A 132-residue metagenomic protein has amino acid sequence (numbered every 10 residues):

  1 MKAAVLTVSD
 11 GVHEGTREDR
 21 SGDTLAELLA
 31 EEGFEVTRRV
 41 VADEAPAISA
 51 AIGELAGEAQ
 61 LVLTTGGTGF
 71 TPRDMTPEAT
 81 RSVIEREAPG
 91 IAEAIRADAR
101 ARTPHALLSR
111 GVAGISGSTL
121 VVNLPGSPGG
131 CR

Functional and structural regions predicted by a protein language model:
M1-R132: Non-catalytic beta/alpha edge segments that cap or flank active sites
